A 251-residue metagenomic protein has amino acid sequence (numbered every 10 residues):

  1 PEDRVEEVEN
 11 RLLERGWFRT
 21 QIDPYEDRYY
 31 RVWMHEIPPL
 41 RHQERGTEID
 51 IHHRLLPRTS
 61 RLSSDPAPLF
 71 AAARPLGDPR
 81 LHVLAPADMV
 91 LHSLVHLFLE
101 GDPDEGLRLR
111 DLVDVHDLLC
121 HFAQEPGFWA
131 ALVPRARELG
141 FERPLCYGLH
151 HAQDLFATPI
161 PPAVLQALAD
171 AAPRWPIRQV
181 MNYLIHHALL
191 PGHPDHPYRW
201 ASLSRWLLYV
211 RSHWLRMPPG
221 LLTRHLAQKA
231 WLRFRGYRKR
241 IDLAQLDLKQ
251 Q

Functional and structural regions predicted by a protein language model:
E2-Q251: Conserved NTP-donor binding/palm subdomain of two-metal-ion nucleotidyltransferases/polymerases, i.e., the charged
